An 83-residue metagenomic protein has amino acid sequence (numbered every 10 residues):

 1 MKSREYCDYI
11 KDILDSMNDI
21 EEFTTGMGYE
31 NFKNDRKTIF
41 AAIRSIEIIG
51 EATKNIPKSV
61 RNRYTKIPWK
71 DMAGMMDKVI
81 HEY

Functional and structural regions predicted by a protein language model:
M1-Y83: Solvent-exposed interaction patches of small proteins and small membrane subunits
